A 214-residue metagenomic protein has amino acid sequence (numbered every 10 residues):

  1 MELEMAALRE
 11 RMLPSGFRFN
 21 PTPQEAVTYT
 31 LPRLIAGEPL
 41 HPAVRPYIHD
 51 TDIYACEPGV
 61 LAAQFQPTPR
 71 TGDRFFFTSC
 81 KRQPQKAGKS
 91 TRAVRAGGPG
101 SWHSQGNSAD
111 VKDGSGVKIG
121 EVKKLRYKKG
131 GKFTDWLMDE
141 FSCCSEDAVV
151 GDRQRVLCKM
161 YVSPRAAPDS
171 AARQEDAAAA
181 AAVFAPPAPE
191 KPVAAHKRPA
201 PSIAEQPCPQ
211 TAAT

Functional and structural regions predicted by a protein language model:
M1-F133, V150-G151: Structural scaffold elements adjacent to functional motifs in cytosolic proteins
E2-S15, E146-T214: Intrinsically disordered, low-complexity acidic/polar and Pro/Ser/Thr-rich regulatory regions that often function as
L31, I35-A36, C143-E146, V162: Short amphipathic alpha-helices and their capping/turn residues within compact interaction modules
K81, K129-G131, S142, Y161-P164: Short, flexible loop/turn elements at secondary-structure junctions
